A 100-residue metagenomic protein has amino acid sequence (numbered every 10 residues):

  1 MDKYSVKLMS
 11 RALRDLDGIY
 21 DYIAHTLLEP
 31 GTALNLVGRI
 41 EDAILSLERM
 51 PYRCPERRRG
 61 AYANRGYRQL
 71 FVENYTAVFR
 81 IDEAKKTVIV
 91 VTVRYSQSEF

Functional and structural regions predicted by a protein language model:
M1-A63: Basic, Lys/Arg-enriched alpha-helical interface segments
L27, R68, V72-F100: Enriched for short, Lys/Arg-rich terminal
